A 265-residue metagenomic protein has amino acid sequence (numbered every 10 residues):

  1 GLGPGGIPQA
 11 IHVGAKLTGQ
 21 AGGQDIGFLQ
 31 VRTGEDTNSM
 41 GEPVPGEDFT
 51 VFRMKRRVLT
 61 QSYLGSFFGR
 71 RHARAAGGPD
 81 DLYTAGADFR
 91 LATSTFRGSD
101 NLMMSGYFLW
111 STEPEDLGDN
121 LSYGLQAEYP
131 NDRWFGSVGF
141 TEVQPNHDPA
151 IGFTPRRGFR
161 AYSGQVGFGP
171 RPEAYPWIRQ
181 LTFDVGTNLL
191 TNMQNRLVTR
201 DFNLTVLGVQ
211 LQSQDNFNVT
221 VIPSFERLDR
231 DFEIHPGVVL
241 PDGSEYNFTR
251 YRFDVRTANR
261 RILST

Functional and structural regions predicted by a protein language model:
G1-D80: A conserved hydrophobic secondary-structure block that centers on an alpha-helix together with its immediately flanking
A10-H12, T95-L102, G106-T265: Exposed, low-structure sequence patches enriched in small/polar residues
G46, D81-A85, G158-Y162: Phosphate/oxyanion-binding active-site loops and adjacent basic polyanion-contact surfaces
T50, S62-S66, Y83-T93, M104-G106 (+1 more regions): Extended, hydrophobic alpha-helical segments in both membrane/secreted and soluble proteins
A75-G78, L82-G86, N101-L102, P114: Contiguous transmembrane helix-bundle modules in multi-pass membrane proteins
